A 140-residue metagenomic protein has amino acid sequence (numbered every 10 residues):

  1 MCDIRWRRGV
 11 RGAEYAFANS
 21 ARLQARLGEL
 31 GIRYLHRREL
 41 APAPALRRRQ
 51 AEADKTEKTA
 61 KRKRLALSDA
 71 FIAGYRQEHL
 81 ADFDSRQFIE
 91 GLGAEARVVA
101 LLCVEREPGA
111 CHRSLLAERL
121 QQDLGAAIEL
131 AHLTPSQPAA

Functional and structural regions predicted by a protein language model:
M1-A140: Residues lining hydrophobic/aromatic ligand-binding pockets adjacent to catalytic sites
